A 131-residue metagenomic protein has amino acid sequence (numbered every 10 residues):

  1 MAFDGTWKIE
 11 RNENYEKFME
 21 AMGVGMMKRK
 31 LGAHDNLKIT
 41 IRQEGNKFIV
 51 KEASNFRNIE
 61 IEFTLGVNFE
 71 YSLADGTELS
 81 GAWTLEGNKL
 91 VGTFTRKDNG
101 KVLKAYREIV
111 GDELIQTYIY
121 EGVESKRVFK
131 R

Functional and structural regions predicted by a protein language model:
M1-R131: Hydrophobic small-molecule pocket/channel-lining residues, especially in calycin-type beta-barrels
